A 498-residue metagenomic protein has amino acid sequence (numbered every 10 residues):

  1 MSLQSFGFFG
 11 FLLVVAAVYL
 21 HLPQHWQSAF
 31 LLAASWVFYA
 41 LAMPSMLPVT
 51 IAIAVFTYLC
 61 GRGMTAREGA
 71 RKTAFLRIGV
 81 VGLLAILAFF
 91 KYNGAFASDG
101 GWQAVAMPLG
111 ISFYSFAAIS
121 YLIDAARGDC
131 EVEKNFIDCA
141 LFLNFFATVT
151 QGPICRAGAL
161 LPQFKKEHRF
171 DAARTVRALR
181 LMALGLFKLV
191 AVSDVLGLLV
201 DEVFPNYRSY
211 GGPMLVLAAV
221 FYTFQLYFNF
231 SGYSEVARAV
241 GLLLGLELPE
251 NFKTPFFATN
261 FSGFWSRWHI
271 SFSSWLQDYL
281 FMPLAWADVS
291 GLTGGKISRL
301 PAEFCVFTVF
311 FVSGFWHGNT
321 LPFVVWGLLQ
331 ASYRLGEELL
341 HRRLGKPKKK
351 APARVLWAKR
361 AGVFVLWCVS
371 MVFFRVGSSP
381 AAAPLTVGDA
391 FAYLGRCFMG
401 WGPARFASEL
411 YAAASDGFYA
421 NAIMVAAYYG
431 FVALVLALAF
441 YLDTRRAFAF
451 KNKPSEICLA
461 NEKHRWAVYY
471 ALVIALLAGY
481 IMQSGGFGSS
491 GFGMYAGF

Functional and structural regions predicted by a protein language model:
M1-G497: Membrane-embedded transmembrane alpha-helical bundles that form the catalytic cores of multi-pass lipid-modifying
